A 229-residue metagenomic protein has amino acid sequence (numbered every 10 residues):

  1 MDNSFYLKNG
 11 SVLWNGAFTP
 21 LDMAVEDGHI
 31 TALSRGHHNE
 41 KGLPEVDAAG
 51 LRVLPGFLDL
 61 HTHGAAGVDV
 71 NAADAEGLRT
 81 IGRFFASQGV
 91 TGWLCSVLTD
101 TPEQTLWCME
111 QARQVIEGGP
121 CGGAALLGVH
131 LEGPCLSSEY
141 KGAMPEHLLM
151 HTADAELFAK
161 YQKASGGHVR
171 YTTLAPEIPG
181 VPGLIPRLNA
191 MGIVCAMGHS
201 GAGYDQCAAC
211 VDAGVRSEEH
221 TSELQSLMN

Functional and structural regions predicted by a protein language model:
M1-N39: N-terminal metal-binding scaffold of metallo-dependent hydrolase/deaminase domains
D2-L7, N39-R79, R83: Replace "His-x-His-based motif
G10, G28, G50, H61 (+4 more regions): Divalent metal-coordination and catalytic microenvironments
R52-A66, E132-M144, E177-P186: N-terminal small/glycine-rich loop or linker at the start of catalytic domains across soluble metabolic enzymes
H63, R79-C108, A124-S137, S165-E177 (+2 more regions): Divalent metal-dependent hydrolysis catalytic cores, especially in the metallo-beta-lactamase
G64-A75, P145-M150, V194-G198: Active-site mouth loops of central-metabolism enzymes
V115-E117, M150-E219: Histidine/acidic residue-rich metal-binding segments in metalloenzymes
E219-N229: Single conserved hydrophobic/aromatic residue that forms the stacking wall/gate of nucleotide- or nucleobase-binding
